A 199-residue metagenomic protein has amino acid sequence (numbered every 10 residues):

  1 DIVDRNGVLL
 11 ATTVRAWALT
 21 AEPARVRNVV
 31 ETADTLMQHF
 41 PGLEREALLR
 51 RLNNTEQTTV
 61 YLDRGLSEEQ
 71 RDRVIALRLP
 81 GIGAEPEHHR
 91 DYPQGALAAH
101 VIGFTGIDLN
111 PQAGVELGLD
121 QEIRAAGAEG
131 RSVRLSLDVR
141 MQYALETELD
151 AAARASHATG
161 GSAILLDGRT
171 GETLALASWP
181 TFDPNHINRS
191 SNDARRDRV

Functional and structural regions predicted by a protein language model:
D1, V8, T12-A21, V26-V30 (+3 more regions): Short pre-catalytic segments that frame enzyme active sites
I2, H89-P93, Q142: A short acidic, often aromatic-flanked loop/helix-cap motif at beta-alpha or helix-coil junctions that lines enzyme
G7, T35, V74, V101 (+2 more regions): Active-site SXXK
A21, E31-H39, R50-R131, L135-S136: Small/polar-residue-rich segments within soluble enzyme cores
P41-G42, H157: Residue-level recognition of short, structured coil/turn motifs that connect secondary structure elements
